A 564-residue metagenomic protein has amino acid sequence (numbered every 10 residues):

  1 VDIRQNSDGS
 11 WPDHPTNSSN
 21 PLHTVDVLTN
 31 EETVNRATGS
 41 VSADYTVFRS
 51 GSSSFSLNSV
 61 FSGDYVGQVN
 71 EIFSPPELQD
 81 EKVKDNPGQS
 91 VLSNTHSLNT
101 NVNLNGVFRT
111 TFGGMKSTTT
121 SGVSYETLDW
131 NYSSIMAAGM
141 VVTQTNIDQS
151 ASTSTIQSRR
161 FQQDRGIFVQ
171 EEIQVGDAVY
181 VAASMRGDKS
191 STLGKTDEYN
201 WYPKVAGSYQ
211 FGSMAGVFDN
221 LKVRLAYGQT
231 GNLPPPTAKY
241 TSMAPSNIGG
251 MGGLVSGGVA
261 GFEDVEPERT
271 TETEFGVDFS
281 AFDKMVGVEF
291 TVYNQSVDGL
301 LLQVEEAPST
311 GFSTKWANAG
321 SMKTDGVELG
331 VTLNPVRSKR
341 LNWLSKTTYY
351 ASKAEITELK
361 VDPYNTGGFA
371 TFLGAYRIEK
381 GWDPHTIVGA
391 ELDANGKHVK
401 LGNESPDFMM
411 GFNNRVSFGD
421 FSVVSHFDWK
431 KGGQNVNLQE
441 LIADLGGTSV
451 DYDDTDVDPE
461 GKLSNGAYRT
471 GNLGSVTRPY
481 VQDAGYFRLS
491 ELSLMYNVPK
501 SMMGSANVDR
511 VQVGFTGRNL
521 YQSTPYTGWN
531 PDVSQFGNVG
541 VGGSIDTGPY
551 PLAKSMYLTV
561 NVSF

Functional and structural regions predicted by a protein language model:
V1-T38, G250-G252, P384, V388-N395: Acidic/polar loop-and-plug regions of large Gram-negative outer-membrane beta-barrel proteins
P21-L28, S152-F168, Y240-G287, K315-S338 (+2 more regions): Outer-membrane beta-barrel signature, preferentially recognizing the C-terminal barrel domain of Gram-negative
P21-N70, V91-T111, T118, W130 (+10 more regions): Outer-membrane beta-barrel transmembrane strands
N35-R36, D44-V141, T196, N294-D325 (+1 more regions): Small-side-chain secondary-structure face that scaffolds active or pore-lining regions
P75, V83-Y180, Y227, A260 (+3 more regions): Outer-membrane beta-barrel transmembrane domain signature of Gram-negative proteins, especially the mid-to-C-terminal
D129-A151, A215-R269, G287-M322, K360 (+2 more regions): Solvent-exposed loop/turn elements at secondary-structure boundaries
G250-G258, S296-S321, K353-E404, S422-G485 (+3 more regions): Surface-exposed, extracytoplasmic segments of Gram-negative outer-membrane nutrient-acquisition systems
G461-F564: Membrane-interface anchoring segments and C-terminal beta-barrel signals
